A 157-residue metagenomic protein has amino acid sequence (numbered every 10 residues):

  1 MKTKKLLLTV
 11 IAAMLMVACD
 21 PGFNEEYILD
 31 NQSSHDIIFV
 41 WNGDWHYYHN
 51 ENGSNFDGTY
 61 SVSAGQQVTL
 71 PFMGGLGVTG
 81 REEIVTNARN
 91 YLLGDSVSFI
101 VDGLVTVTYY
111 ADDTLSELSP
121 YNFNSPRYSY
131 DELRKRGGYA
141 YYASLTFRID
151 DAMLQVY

Functional and structural regions predicted by a protein language model:
M1-C19: Sec-dependent bacterial lipoprotein signal peptides
C19-I28, V40-Y157: Intrinsically disordered, low-complexity segments enriched in small/polar residues
Q32-F39: Short acidic/proline- and small/hydrophobic-mixed sequence motifs that coincide with surface turns and coil-to-beta
